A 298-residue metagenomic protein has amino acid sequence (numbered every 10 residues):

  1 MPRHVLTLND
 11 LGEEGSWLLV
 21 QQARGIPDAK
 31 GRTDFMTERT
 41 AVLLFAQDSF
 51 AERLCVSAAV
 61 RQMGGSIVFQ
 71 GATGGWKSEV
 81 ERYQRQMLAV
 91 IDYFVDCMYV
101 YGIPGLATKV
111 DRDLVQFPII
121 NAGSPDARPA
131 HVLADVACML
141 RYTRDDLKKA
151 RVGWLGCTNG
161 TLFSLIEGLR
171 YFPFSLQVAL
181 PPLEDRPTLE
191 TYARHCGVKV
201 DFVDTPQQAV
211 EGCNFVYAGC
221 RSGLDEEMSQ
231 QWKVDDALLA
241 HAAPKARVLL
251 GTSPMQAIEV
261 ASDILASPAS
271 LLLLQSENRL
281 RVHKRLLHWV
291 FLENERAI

Functional and structural regions predicted by a protein language model:
M1-L54: Positively charged, low-complexity intrinsically disordered leader regions
T40-F94: Active-site cofactor/substrate anionic-group-binding motifs, chiefly glycine- and Lys/Arg-rich phosphate-binding loops
A46-A59, R141-A218: Glycine-rich phosphate/diphosphate-binding loop of Rossmann-like nucleotide-binding domains
L88, D96-G168, L250: Anion-binding alpha/beta catalytic cores of soluble intermediary-metabolism enzymes, centered on
V115-F117, F174, H241-R247: A short helix->loop->beta-strand "cap" motif at the edges of active sites that frequently abuts
H195-S270: Rossmann-like adenosine-cofactor binding region
A266-I298: C-terminal helix-to-coil terminal segments
